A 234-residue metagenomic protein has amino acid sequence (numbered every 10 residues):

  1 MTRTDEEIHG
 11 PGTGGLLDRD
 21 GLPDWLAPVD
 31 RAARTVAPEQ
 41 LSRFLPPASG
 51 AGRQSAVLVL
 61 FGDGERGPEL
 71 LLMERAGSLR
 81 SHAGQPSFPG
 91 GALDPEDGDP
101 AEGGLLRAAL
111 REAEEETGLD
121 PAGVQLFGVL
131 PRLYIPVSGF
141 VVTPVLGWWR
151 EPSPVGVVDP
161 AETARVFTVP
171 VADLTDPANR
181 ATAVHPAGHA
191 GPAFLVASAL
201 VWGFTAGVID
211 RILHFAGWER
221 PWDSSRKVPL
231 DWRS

Functional and structural regions predicted by a protein language model:
M1-F88, A92-S153, L174, V184 (+1 more regions): N-terminal leader/linker segments that precede catalytic domains of diphosphate-processing enzymes
V158-L195: NUDIX/MutT-family hydrolases
